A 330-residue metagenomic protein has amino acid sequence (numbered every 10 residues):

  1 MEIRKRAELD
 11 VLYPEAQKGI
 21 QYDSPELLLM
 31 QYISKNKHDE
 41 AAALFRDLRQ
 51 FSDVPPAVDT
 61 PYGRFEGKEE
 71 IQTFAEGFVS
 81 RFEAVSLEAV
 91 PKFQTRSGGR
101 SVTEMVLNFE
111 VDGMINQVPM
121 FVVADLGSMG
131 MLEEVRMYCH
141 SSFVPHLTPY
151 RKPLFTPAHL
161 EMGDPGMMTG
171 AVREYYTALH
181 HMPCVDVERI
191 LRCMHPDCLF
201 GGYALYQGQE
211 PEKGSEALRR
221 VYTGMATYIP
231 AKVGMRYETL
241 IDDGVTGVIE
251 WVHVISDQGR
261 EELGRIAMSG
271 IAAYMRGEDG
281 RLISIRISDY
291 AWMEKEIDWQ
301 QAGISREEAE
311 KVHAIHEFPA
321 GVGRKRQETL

Functional and structural regions predicted by a protein language model:
M1-L330: C-terminal and inter-domain tail/linker signature
